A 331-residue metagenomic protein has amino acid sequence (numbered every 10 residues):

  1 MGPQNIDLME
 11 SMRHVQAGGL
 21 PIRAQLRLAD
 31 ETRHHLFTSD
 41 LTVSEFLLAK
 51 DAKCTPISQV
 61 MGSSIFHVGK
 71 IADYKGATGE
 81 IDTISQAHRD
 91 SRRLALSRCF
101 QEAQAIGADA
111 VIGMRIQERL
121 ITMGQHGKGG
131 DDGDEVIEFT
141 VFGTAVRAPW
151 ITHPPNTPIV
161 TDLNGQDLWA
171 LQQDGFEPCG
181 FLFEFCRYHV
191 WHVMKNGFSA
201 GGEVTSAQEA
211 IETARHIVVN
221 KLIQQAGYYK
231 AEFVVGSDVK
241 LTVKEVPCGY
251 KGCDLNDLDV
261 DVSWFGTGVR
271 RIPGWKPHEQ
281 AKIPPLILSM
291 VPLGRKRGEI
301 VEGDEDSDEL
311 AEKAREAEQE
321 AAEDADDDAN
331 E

Functional and structural regions predicted by a protein language model:
G2-I84, Q125-Q208, K244, K251 (+1 more regions): Intrinsic disorder/low-complexity detector
V60, I65, Y74-Q117, L182 (+2 more regions): Short, well-ordered alpha-helical segments
E118-G124, L241-C248: Beta-rich nucleic-acid/ligand-interaction surfaces
